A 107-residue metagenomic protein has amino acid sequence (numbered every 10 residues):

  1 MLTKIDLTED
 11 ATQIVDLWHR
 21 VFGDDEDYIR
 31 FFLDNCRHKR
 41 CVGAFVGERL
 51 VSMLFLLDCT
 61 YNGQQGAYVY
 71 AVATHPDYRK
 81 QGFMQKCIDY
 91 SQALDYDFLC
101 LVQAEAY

Functional and structural regions predicted by a protein language model:
M1-S52, Q64-Y68: Short amphipathic alpha-helix that is part of the acyltransferase structural core
S52-F55, C59: Glycine/small-residue-rich interface belts in oligomeric ring/scaffold proteins and their assembly partners
C59, V72, A104-A106: An acidic- and aromatic-residue-enriched active-site/binding cleft used to recognize and process polar
C59-V69, R79: A conserved beta-turn-beta hairpin within the catalytic core of GNAT-like acetyltransferases that forms part
G63-Q64, D89, D97: A short, polar/proline- and glycine-enriched secondary-structure boundary/capping micro-motif
A71-T74, R79-L94: Conserved acetyl-CoA-binding loop-helix of GNAT-fold acetyltransferases
Y96-Y107: Conserved active-site alpha-helix within GNAT-family acetyltransferase domains
